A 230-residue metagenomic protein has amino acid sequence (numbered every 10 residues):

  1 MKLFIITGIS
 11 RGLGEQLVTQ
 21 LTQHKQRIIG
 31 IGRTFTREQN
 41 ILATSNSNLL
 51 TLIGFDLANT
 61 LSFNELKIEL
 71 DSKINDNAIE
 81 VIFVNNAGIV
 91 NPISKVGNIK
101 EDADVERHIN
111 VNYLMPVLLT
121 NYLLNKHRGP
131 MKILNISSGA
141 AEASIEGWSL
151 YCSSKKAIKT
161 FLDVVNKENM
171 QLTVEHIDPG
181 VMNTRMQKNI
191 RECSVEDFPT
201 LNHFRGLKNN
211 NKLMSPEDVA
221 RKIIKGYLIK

Functional and structural regions predicted by a protein language model:
S10-R11: Conserved glycine-rich cofactor-binding loop
H24-N40: Conserved glycine-rich Rossmann-like NAD(P)H-binding loop of the short-chain dehydrogenase/reductase
S45-L61: Rossmann-fold cofactor-recognition segment
I79, G88-D104, G147: Conserved mid-core segment of classical short-chain dehydrogenase/reductases
H108-I109: A hydrophobic alpha-helix adjacent to the NAD(P)-binding/active-site core of NAD(P)-dependent oxidoreductases, strongly
K132-A157, L162-K167, D178-M182, K188: Catalytic loop of short-chain dehydrogenase/reductase
H176-P179, T184, E192-K230: C-terminal helical subdomain
